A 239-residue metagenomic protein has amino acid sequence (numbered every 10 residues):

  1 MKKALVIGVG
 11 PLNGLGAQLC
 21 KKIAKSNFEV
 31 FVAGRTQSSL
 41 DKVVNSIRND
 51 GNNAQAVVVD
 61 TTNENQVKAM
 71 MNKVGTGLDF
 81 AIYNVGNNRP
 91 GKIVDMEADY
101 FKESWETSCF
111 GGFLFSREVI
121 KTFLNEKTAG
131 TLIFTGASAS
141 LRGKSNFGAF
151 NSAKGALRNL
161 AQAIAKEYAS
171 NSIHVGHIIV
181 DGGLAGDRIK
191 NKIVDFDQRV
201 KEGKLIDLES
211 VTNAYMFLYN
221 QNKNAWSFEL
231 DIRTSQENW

Functional and structural regions predicted by a protein language model:
M1-F31: Canonical Rossmann dinucleotide-binding motif of NAD(H)/NADP(H)-dependent dehydrogenases/reductases, specifically
K2, G77-L78, K92, F123-A137 (+1 more regions): Active-site loop of short-chain dehydrogenase/reductase
G8-G10, T131-A156, A161-Q162, K166-A169 (+1 more regions): Catalytic loop of short-chain dehydrogenase/reductase
N27-K42: Conserved glycine-rich Rossmann-like NAD(P)H-binding loop of the short-chain dehydrogenase/reductase
I47-E64: Rossmann-fold cofactor-recognition segment
L78, N87, V94-F113, I133 (+1 more regions): Catalytic Tyr-X3-Lys loop
T107-E126: Amphipathic alpha-helical dimer-interface segment in Rossmann-like NAD(P)H-dependent oxidoreductases
S170-G182, I193-W239: C-terminal helical subdomain
